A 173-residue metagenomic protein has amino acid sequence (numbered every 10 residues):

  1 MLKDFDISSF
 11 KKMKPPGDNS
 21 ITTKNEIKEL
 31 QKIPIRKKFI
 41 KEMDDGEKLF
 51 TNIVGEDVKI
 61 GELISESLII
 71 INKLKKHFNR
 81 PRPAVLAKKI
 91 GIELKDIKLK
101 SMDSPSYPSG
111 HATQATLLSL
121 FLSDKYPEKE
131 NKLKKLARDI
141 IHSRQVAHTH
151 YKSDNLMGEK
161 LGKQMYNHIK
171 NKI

Functional and structural regions predicted by a protein language model:
M1-A147: Hydrophobic alpha-helical bundle signature of multipass membrane enzymes
D139-K170: Interfacial helix-loop-helix junctions of multi-pass membrane proteins
